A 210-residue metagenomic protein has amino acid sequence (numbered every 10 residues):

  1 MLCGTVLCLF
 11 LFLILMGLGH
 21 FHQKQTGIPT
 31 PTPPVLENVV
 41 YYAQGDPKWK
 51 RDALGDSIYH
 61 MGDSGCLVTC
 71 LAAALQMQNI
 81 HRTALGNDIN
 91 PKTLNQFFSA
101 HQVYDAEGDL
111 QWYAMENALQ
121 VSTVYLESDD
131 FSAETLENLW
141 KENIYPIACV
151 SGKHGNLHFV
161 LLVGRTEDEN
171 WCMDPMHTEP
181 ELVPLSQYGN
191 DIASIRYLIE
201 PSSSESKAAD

Functional and structural regions predicted by a protein language model:
M1-V103: Active-site-adjacent structural segments surrounding the nucleophilic cysteine of cysteine proteases and isopeptidases
E37-N38, L75-D210: Conserved active-site-adjacent core of cysteine acyl-enzyme catalytic domains
